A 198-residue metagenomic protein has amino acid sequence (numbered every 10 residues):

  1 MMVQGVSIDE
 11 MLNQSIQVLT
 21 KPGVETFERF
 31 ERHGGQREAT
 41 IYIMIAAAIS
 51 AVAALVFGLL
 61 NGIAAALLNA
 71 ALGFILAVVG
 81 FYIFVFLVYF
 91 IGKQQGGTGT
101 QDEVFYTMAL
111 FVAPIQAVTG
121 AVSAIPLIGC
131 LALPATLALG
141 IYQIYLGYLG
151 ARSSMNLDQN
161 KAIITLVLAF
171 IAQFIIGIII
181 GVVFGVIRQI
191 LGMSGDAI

Functional and structural regions predicted by a protein language model:
M1-I49: N-terminal juxtamembrane cytosolic/stromal segments of multi-pass membrane proteins
Q4-V6, R32-Q36, A64-A70, I91-D102 (+1 more regions): Short juxtamembrane and helix-loop transition motifs at transmembrane-helix boundaries in membrane proteins
I16-V24, I144, Y148, I163: Short hydrophobic, aromatic-rich alpha-helical segments embedded in or entering the lipid bilayer of multi-pass
F30-Q36, R152-N160: Membrane-interface helix-boundary motifs at transmembrane edges
E38-L87, Y106-I144, I164-G192: Hydrophobic alpha-helical transmembrane segments in multi-pass membrane proteins
L87-I91, G147-G150: Hydrophobic/aromatic residues in alpha-helical transmembrane segments
G140-L157: Transmembrane alpha-helical segments of integral membrane proteins
G195-I198: Short acidic DE-rich linear segments
